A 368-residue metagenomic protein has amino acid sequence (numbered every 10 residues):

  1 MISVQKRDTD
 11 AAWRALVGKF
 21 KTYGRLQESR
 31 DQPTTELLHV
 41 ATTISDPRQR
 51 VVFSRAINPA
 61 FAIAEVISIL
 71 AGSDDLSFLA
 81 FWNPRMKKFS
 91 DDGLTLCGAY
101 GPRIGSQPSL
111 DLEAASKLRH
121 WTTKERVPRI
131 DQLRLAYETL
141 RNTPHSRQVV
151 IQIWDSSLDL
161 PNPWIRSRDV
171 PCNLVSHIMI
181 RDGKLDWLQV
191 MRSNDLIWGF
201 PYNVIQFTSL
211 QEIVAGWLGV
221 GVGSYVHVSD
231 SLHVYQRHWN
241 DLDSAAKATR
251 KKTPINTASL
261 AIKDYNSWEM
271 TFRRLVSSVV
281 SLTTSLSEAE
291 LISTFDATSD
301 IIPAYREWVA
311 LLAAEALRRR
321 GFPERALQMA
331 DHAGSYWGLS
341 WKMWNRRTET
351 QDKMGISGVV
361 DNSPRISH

Functional and structural regions predicted by a protein language model:
M1-H368: Terminal, non-catalytic protein-protein interaction segments that mediate quaternary/complex assembly
